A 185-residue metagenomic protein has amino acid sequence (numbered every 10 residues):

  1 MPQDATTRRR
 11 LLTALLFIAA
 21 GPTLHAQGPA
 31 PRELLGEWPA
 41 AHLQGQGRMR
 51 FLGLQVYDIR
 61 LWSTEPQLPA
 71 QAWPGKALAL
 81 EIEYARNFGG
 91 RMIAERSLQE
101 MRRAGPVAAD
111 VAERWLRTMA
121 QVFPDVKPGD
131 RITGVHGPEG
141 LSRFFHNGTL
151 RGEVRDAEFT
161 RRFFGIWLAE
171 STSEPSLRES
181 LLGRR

Functional and structural regions predicted by a protein language model:
P2, Q27-R185: Terminal leader/tail segments of proteins
P2-I18: N-terminal secretory signal peptides and thylakoid transit peptides that target proteins across membranes
F17-H25: Hydrophobic h-region of N-terminal signal peptides that target proteins for export in Gram-negative bacteria
